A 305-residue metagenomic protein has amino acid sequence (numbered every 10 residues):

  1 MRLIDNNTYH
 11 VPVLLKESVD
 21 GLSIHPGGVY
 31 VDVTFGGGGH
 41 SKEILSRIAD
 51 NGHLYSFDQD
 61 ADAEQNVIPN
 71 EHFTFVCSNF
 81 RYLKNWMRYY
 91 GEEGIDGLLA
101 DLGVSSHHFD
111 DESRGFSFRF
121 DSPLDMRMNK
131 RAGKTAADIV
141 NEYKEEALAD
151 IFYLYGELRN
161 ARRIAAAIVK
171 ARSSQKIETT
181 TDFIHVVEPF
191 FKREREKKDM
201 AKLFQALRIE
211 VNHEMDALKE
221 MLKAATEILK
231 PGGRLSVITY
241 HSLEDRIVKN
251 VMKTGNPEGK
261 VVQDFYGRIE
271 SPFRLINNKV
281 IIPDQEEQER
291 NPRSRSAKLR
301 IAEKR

Functional and structural regions predicted by a protein language model:
M1-R305: S-adenosyl-L-methionine-dependent methyltransferase catalytic core, i.e., the SAM/SAH-binding region
